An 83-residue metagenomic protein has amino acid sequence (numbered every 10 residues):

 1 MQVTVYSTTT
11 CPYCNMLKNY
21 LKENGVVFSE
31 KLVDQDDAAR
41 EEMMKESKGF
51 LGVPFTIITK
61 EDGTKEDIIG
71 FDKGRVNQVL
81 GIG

Functional and structural regions predicted by a protein language model:
M1-V26: Local sequence-structure signature of Cys/Sec-based thiol-disulfide redox active-site neighborhoods
T9, D34-Q35, F71: Short beta->alpha linker loops
N15, N19, E41, E66 (+1 more regions): Alpha-helical elements of the RecA-like P-loop NTPase motor core of helicases
V26, L51, G63: Structured loop/turn residues at beta-strand edges in well-structured enzyme cores
F28-E30, D67: Conserved beta-strand scaffold positions in the cores of enzyme catalytic domains, especially in NTP/NDP-utilizing
L32-F50, I82: Thioredoxin-like thiol-disulfide oxidoreductase module
P54-I58: Cytosolic beta-strand hydrophobic patch enriched in CBS
T59-G83: Non-catalytic, surface beta->alpha helical segment in thiol-disulfide oxidoreductase systems
